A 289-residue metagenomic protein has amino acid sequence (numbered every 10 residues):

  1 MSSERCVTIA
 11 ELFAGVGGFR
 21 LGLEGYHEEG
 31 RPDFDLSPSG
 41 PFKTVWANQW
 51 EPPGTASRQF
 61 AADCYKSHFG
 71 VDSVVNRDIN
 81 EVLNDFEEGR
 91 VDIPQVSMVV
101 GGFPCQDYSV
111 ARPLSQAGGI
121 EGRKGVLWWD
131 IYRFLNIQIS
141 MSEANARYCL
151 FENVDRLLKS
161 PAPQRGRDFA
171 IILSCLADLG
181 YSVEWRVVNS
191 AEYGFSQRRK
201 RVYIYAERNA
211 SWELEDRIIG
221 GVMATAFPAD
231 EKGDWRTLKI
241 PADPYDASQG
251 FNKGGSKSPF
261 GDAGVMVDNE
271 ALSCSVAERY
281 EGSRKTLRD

Functional and structural regions predicted by a protein language model:
M1-T44, P94, C175-D178, R201-D289: S-adenosyl-L-methionine-dependent DNA methyltransferase catalytic core
S2-N145, N153-A170, S174-A177: Core alpha/beta nucleotide-donor-binding catalytic domains of modification enzymes
N76, D155, Y181-E192: Conserved S-adenosyl-L-methionine
V91, G194-Q197: Short glycine-biased active-site loop of nucleotidyltransferases that positions the nucleotide triphosphate and helps
A144, Q197-R201: Short, solvent-exposed loop/turn segments at the edges of secondary structure
S160-P161, E192-F195: Flexible, glycine-rich beta-alpha linker
R167-V188, E207: Charged, glycine-enriched surface loops/patches that mediate electrostatic binding to polyanionic ligands
